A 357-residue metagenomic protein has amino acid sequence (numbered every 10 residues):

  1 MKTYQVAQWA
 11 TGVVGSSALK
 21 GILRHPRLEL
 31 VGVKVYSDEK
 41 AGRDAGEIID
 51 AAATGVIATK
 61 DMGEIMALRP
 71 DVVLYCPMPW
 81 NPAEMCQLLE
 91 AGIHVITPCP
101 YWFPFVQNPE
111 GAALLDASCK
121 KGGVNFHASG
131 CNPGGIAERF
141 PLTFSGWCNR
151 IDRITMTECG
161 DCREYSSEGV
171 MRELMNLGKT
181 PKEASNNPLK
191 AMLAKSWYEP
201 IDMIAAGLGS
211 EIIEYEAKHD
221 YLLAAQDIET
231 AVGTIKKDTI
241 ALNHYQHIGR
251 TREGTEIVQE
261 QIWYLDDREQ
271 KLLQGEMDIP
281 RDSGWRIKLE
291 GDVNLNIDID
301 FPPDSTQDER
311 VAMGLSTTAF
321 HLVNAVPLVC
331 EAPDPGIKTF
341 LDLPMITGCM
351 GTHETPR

Functional and structural regions predicted by a protein language model:
M1-A91, G209, G314: N-terminal glycine-/serine-/threonine-rich beta1-alpha1-beta2 phosphate-ribose binding loop of Rossmann-like
Q5, W9, S145-Q274, W285 (+1 more regions): Active-site-lining helix/loop region of Rossmann-like oxidoreductase modules
W9, V13, S17, K60 (+8 more regions): Conserved active-site and cofactor/substrate-binding residues in soluble primary-metabolism enzymes
H94-I96: A short hydrophobic/small-residue beta-strand
P98-P100, G130: Short beta->alpha connector loops at strand-helix junctions that form conserved, small/polar/Pro-enriched
P100-V124: Rossmann-fold NAD(P)-binding glycine/threonine-rich loop
I136-G146: Alpha-helical support elements that line or immediately flank enzyme active sites and cofactor-binding pockets
T230-R357: C-terminal active-site/capping subdomain that shapes the small-molecule cofactor and substrate pocket of enzyme
